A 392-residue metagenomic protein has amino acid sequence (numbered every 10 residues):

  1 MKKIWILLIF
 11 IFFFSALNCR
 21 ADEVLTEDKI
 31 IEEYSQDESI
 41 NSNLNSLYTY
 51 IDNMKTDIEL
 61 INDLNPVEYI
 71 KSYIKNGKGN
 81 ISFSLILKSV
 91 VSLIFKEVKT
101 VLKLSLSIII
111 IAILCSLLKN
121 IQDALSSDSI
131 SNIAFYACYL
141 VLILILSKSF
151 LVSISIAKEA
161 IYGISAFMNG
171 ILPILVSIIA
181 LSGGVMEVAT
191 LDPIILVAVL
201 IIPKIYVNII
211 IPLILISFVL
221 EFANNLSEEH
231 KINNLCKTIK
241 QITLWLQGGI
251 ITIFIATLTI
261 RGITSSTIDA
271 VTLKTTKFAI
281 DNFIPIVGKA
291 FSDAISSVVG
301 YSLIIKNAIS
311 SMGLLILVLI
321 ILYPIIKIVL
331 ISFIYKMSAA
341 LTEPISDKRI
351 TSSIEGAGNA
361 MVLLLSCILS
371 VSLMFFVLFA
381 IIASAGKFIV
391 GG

Functional and structural regions predicted by a protein language model:
M1-A112, S116-F135, S149-E159, G163-I164 (+11 more regions): Gly/Ser-rich, low-complexity
L114, L118, Q122, V219 (+6 more regions): Alpha-helical membrane-inserting segments
S127, E228-I232, E343-T351: Juxtamembrane helix-boundary/capping and inter-helix hinge elements in multi-pass membrane proteins
Y136-S149, M168-V185, I205-I214, F218 (+1 more regions): Mid-bilayer segments of alpha-helical transmembrane spans in multi-pass integral membrane proteins that mediate
L191-M312: Generic multipass alpha-helical transmembrane bundles of integral membrane proteins
N307-K348, G356: Helical hairpin unit composed of two closely spaced alpha helices linked by a short loop
K327-Y335, A339-E343, D347, V362 (+1 more regions): Membrane-helix cytosolic exit motif
